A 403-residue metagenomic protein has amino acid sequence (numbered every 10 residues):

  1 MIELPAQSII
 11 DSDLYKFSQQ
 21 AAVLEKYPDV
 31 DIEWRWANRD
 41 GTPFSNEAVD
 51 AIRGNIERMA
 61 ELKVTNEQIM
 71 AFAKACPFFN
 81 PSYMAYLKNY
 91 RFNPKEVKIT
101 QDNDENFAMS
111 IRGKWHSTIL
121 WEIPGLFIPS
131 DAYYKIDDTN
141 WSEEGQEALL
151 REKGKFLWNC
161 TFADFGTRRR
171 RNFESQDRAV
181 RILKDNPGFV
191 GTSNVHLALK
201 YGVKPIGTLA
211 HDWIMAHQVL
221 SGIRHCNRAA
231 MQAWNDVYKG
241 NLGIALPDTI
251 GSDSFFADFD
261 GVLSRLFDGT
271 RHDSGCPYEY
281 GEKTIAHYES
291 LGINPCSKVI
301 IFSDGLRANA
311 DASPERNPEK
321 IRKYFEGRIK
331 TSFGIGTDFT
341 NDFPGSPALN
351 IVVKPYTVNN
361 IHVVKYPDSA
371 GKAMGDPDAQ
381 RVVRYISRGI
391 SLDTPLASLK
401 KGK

Functional and structural regions predicted by a protein language model:
M1-C226, A230, N235, K354-K403: Ordered alpha/beta subdomains of enzyme catalytic regions
I2-E3, Y201, I206-K403: Glycine-rich phosphate/ribose-binding loops and adjacent secondary-structure elements that form binding surfaces
